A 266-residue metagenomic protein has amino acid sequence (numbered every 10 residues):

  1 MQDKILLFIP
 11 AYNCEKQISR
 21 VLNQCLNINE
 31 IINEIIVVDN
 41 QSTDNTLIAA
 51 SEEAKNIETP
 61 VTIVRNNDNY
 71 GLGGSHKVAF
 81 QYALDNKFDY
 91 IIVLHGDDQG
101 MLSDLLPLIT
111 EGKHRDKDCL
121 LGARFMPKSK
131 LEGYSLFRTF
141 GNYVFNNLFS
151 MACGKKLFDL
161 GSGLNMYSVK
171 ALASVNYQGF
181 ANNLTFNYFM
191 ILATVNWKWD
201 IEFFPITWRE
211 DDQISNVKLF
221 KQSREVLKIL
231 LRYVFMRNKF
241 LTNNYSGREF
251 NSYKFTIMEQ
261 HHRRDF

Functional and structural regions predicted by a protein language model:
M1, G154, Q178-F266: Hydrophobic helical membrane-anchoring modules
K4-L6, E34, F189: Cell-envelope/extracellular polymer assembly enzymes that use nucleotide-activated donors
C14-N27: Short, well-formed alpha-helical segments that are part of the catalytic scaffolds of diverse glycosyltransferases
K16-S19, D44-E53: Acidic helix N-cap motif at the loop->helix transition within catalytic regions of sugar-transfer enzymes
I32-S42, V64-R65: Short beta-strand/loop segment that forms part of the nucleotide-sugar
D39-I48, D98: A conserved acidic beta->alpha catalytic loop
N66-D85, Y90, L102-L184, E210-K221: Acceptor/aglycone-binding surface of glycosyltransferases and processive sugar-polymer synthases
